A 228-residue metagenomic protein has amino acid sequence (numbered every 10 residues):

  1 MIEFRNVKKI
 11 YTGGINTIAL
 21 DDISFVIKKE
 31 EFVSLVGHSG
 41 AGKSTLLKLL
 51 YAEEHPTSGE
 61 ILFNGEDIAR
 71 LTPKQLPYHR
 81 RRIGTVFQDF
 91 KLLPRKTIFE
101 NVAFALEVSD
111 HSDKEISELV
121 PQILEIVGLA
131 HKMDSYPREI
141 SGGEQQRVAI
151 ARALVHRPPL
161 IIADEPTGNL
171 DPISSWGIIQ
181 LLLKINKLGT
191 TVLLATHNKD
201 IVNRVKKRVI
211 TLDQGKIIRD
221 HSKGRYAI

Functional and structural regions predicted by a protein language model:
M1, I10-D22, T72: A short, flexible loop at the N-terminus of ABC-type nucleotide-binding domains that lies
Y51: Helix-to-loop junction immediately C-terminal to a conserved catalytic motif
G59-D67: Conserved ABC transporter NBD signature motif
K96-A103: Short coil-to-helix segment of the ABC ATPase nucleotide-binding domain corresponding to the Q-loop/switch region
S135-R138, H156, L188: Conserved signature/switch motifs of ABC ATPase nucleotide-binding domains
Y136-I140, E144-Q146: Conserved ABC ATPase signature
I161-D164: Catalytic Walker B motif of ABC-type/P-loop ATPase nucleotide-binding domains
